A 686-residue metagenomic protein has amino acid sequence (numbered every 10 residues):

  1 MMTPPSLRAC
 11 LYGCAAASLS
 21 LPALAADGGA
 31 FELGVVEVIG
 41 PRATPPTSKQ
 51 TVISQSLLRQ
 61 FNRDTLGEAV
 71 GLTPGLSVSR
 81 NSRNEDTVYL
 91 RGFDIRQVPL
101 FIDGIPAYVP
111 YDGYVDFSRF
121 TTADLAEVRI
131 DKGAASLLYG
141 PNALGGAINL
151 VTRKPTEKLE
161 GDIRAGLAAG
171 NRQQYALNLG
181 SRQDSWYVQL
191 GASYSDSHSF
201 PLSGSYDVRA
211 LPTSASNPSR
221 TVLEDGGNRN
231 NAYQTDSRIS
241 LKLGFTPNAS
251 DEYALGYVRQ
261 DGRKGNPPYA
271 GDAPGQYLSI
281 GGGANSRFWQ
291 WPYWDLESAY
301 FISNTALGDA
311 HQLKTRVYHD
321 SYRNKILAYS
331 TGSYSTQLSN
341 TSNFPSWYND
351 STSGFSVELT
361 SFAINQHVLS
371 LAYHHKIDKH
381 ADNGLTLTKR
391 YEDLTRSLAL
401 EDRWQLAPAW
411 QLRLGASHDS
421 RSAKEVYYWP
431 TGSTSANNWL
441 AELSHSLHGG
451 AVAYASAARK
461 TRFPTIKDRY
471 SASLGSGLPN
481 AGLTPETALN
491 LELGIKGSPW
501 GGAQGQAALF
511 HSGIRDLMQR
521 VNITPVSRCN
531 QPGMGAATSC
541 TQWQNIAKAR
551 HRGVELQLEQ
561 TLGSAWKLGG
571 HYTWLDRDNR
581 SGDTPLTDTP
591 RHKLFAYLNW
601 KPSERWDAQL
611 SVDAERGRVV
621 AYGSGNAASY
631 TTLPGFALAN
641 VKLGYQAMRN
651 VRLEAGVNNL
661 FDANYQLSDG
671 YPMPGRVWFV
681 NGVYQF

Functional and structural regions predicted by a protein language model:
A30-D64, T87, I95: N-terminal periplasmic "start-of-domain" segments of outer-membrane beta-barrel proteins
L66-A69, D86-Y89, F101, D116-S118 (+4 more regions): N-terminal periplasmic accessory domains that precede and gate Gram-negative outer-membrane beta-barrel machines
I105-K132: Short acidic/polar hinge/loop motifs at secondary-structure boundaries that mediate gating or recognition
A169-D196, D207-P267, D295-A310, F362-L369 (+1 more regions): Transmembrane beta-barrel wall of Gram-negative outer-membrane proteins
S197, N230-A232, D236, S250-A310 (+2 more regions): Flexible loop and strand-edge segments within Gram-negative outer membrane beta-barrel domains
R263, A270, P274, S420-Y427 (+5 more regions): Surface-exposed extracellular loop regions of Gram-negative outer-membrane beta-barrel proteins, predominantly
S342-L359, S397-A399, N480-T484, N490 (+3 more regions): Outer membrane beta-barrel strand-and-loop segments of large Gram-negative receptors, especially TonB-dependent
S370, Q405-R413, F510-G513, G535-S624 (+3 more regions): Gram-negative outer-membrane beta-barrel transporters
